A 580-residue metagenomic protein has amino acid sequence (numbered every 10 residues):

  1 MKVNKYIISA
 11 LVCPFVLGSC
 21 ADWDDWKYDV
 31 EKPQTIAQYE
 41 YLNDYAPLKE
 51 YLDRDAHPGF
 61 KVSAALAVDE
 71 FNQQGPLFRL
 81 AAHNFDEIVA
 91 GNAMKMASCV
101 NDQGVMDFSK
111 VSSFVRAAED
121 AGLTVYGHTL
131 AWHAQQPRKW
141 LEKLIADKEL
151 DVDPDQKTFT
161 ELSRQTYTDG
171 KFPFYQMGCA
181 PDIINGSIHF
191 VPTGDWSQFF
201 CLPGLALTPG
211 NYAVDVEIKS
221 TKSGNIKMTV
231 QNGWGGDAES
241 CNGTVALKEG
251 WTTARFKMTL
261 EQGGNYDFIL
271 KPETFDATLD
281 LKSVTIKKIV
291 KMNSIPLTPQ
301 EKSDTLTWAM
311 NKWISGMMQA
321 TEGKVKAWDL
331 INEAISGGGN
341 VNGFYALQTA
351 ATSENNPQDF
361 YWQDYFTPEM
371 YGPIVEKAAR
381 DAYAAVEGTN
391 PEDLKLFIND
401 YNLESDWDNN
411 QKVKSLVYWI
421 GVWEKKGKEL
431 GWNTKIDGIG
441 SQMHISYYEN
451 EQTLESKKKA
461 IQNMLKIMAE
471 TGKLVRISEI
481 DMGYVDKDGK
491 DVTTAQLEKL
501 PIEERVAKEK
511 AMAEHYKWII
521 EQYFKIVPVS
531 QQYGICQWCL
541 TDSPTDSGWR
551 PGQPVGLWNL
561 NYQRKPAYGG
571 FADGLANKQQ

Functional and structural regions predicted by a protein language model:
V3, V12-Y51: Bacterial Sec-dependent N-terminal signal peptides
A37-D53, G91-K148, V290-P299, A309 (+4 more regions): Aromatic-lined substrate-binding rim segments of carbohydrate-active enzymes
A56-S112, A117-E119, L123-T124, T129-D151 (+8 more regions): N-terminal substrate-binding region of glycoside hydrolase catalytic domains
N92, K143-D155, L297-I331, T367-A382 (+2 more regions): An active-site-proximal structural segment forming one wall of the substrate-binding cleft that immediately precedes
L144, M292-P299, F344-D364, Q452 (+2 more regions): Aromatic-rich peripheral "rim/lid" segments of glycoside hydrolase catalytic domains that contact and position glycan
P154-Y167, I188, P192-G194, F200-G224 (+3 more regions): Extra-cytoplasmic beta-strand recognition segments
Y175-D195: Short carbohydrate-recognition loop motifs
T253-T285: Extracellular beta-strand ligand-recognition surfaces/modules
